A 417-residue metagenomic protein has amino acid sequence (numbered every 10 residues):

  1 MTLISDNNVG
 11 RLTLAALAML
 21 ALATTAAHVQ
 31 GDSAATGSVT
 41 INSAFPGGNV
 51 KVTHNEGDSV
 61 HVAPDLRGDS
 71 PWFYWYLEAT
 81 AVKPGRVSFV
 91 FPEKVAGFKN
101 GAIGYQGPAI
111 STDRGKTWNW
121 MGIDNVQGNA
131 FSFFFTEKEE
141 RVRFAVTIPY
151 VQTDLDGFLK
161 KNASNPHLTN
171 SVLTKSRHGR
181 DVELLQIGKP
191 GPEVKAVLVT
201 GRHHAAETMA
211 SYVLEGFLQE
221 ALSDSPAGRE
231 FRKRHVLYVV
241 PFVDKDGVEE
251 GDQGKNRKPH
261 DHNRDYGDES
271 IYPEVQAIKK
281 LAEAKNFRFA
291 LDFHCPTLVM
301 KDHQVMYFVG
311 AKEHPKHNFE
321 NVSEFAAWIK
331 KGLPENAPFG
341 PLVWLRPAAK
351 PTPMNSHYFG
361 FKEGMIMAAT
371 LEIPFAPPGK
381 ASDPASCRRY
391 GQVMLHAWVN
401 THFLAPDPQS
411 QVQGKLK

Functional and structural regions predicted by a protein language model:
T2-L14: Bacterial N-terminal signal peptides that target proteins for export
T13-T24: Bacterial N-terminal signal peptides
T25-V29: Sec/Tat signal peptide C-region and signal peptidase I cleavage site
Q30-K138, V142: Extreme N-terminal flexible tails
V87-V90, R143-A145, D156, S211: Short, hydrophobic/aromatic beta-strand segments
D124-P166: Extended acidic/polar, glycine-enriched regions that form or flank non-catalytic beta-rich accessory modules
P149, N263, D302, A348-L416: Active-site-adjacent mobile loop/cap segments within catalytic or ligand-binding domains
H167-I187, P192-R346, G360-G379, P384: Active-site/substrate-binding loop(s) of hydrolase catalytic cores
